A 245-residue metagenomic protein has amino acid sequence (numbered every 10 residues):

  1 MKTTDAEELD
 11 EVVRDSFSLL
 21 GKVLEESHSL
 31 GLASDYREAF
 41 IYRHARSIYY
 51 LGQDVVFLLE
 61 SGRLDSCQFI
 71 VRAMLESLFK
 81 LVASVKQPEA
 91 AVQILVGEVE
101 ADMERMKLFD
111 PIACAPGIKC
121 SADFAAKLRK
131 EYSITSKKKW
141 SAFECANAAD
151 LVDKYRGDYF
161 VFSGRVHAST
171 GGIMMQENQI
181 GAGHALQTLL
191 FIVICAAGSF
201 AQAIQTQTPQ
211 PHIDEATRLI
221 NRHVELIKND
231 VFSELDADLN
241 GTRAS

Functional and structural regions predicted by a protein language model:
M1-S245: A cross-kingdom marker of C-terminal helix-rich interaction/assembly modules
